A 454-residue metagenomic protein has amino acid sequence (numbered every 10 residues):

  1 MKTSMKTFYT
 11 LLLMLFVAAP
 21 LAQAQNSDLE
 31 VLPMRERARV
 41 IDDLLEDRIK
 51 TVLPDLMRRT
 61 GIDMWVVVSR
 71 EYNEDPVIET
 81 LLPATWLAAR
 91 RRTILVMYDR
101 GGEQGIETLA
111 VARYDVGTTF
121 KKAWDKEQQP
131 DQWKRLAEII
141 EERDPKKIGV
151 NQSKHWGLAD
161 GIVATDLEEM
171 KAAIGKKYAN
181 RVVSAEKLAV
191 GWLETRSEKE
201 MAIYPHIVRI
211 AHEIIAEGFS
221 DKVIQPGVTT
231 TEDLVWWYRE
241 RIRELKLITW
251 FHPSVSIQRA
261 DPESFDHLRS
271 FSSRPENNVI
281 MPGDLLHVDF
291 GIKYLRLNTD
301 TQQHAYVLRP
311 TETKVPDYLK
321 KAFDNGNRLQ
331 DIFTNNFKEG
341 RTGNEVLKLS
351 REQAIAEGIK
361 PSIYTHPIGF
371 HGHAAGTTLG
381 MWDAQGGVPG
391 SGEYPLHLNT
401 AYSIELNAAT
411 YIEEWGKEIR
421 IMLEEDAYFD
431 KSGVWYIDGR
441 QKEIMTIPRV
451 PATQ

Functional and structural regions predicted by a protein language model:
M1-T10: Bacterial N-terminal signal peptides that target proteins for export
Y9-P20: Bacterial N-terminal signal peptides
Q25-Q454: Active-site neighborhoods and metal-handling regions in enzymes and metal-associated proteins
